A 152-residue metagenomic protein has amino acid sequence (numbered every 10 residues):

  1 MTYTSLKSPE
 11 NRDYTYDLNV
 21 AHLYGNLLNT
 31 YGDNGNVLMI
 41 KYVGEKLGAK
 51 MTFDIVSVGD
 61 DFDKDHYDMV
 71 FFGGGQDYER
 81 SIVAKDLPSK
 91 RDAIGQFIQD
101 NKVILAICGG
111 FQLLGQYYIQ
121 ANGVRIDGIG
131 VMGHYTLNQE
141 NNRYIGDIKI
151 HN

Functional and structural regions predicted by a protein language model:
M1-Q96: N-terminal beta1-alpha1 cap of cysteine-dependent amidohydrolase-like domains
D77-H151: Cysteine-nucleophile active-site neighborhood
